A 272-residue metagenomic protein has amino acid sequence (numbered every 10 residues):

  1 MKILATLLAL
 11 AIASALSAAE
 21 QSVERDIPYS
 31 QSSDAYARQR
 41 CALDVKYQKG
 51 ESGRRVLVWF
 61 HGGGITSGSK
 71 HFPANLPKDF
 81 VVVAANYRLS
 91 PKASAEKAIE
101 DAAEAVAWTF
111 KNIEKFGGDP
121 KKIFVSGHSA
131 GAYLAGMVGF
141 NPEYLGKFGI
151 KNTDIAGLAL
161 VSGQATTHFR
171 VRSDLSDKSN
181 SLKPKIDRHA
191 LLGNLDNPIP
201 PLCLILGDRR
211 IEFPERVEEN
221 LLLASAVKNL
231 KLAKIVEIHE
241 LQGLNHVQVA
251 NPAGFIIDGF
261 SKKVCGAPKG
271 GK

Functional and structural regions predicted by a protein language model:
A19-G50: N-terminal cap/lid segment of alpha/beta-hydrolase-fold proteins
G53-G63: Short beta-strand element of the alpha/beta-hydrolase
S69-A85: Short amphipathic alpha-helix adjacent to the substrate-entry channel of hydrolases
A93-E114: Alpha/beta-hydrolase active-site loop
F110-R172, I186: Primarily recognizes the serine-hydrolase "nucleophile elbow" in alpha/beta-hydrolase and SGNH/GDSL folds
G149-G157, S162-V171, N180-S225: The feature captures the conserved acid-bearing segment of alpha/beta-hydrolase catalytic domains
I205, L221, N229-K272: C-terminal catalytic histidine-bearing segment of alpha/beta-hydrolase fold enzymes
